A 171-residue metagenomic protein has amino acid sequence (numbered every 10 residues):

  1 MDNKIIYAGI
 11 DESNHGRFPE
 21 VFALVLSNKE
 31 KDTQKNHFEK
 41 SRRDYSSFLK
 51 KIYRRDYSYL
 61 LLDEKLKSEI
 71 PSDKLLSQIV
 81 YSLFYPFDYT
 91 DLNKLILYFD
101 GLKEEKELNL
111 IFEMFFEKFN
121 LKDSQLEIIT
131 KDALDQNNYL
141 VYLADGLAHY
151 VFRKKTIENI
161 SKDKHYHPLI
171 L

Functional and structural regions predicted by a protein language model:
M1-L171: Phosphate-ester processing/binding pockets and catalytic centers
